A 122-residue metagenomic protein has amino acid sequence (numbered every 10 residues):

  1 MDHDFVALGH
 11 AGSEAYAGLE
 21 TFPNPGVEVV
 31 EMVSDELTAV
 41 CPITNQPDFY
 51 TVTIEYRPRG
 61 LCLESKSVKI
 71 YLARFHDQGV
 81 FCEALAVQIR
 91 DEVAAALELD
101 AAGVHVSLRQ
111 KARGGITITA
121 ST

Functional and structural regions predicted by a protein language model:
M1-T122: N-terminal intrinsically disordered, cationic/polar leader segments that include organellar targeting peptides
